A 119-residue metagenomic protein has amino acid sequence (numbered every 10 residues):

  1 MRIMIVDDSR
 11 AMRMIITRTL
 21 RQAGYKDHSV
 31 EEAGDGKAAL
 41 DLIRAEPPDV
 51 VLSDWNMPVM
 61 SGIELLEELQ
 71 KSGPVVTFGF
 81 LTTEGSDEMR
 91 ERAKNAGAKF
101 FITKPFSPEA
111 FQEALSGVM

Functional and structural regions predicted by a protein language model:
D8, K104: A Lys-centered signature of the CheY-like receiver
R10-E31: Two-component/phosphorelay signaling modules centered on CheY-like receiver
D35-A38, S61-E64: Acidic catalytic/metal-coordinating carboxylates
E46-L52: Active-site beta3 strand of CheY-like receiver
D54, T82: Active-site residues of response regulator receiver
M57: Receiver (REC) domain active-site loop signature in two-component systems and cognate sites in sensor histidine kinases
E64, G85-F100: Alpha4 helix (beta4-alpha4-beta5 surface) of REC/receiver domains from two-component response regulators
E88, F106-L115: C-terminal output helix
